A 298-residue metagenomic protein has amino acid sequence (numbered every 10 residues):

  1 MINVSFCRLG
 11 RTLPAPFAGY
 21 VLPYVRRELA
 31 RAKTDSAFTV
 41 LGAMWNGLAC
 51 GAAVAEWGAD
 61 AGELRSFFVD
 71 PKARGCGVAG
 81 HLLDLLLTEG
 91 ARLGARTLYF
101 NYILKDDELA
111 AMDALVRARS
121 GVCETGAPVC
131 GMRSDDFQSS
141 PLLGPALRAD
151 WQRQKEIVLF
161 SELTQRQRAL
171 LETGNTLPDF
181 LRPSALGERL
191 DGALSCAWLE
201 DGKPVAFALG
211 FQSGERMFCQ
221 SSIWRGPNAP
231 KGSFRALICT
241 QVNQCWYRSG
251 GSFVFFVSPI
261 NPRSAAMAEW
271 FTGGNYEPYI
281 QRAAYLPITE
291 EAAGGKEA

Functional and structural regions predicted by a protein language model:
M1-S36, L142-L181, E297: Short amphipathic alpha-helix that is part of the acyltransferase structural core
Y24-G62, S66, N175-G226: A conserved beta-strand-loop-helix scaffold within acyl/acetyltransferase catalytic domains
V69, G75-R92, P230-C245: Conserved acetyl-CoA-binding loop-helix of GNAT-fold acetyltransferases
G90-K105, W246-P259: Conserved GNAT acetyl-CoA-binding A-motif
A91, T97, L109-R117: Membrane-interface helix-loop-helix junctions at boundaries between adjacent transmembrane segments
I103-E108, A146-A149: Short, flexible, glycine-rich and Lys/Arg-enriched loop motifs at helix boundaries that contact anionic partners
L115-G144, R248-A298: Active-site/acyl-donor-binding loops of N-acyltransferases
D191-V257, P262-W270: Extended, charge-rich C-terminal regions with high alpha-helical propensity
